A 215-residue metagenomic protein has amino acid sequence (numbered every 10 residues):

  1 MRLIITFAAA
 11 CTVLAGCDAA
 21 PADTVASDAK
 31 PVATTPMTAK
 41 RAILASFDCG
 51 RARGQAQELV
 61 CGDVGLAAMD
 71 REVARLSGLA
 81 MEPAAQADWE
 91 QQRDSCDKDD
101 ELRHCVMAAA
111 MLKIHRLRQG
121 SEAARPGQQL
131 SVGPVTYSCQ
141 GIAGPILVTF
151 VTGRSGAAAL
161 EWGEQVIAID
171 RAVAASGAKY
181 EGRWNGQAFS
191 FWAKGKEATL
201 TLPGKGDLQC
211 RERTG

Functional and structural regions predicted by a protein language model:
C17-A20: Bacterial signal peptide processing site
V25-S46: Post-signal peptide N-terminal segment of mature Sec-exported envelope proteins
D48-C49, Q55-P83: Amphipathic, heptad-repeat alpha-helical segments
P83-S121, A174, Y180: Compact alpha-helical subdomains of small soluble proteins
V106, F189-Q209: Short, exposed beta-strand-loop hairpins at the edges of beta-sheets in extracellular/periplasmic proteins
R125-G144, Y180: Tryptophan-anchored aromatic micro-motifs
I146-R183: Central antiparallel beta-sheet cores of small beta-barrel/beta-sandwich binding domains
